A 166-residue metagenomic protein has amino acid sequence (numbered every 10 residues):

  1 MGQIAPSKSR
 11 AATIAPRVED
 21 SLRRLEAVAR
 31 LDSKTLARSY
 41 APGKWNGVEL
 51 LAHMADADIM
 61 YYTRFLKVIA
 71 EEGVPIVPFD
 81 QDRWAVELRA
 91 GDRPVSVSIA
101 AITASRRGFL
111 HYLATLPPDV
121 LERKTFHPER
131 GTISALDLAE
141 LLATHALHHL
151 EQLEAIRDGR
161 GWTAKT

Functional and structural regions predicted by a protein language model:
M1-R23: Extreme N-terminal tail/first-helix region
G2, T35-Q81, L110, K124-T166: Short, contiguous alpha-helical
P6-R10, K44-G47, W84-S98, E129-D137: Acidic/His metal-coordination segments adjacent to aromatic residues that form catalytic metal sites in metalloenzymes
T13, H53, V97: Conserved aromatic-histidine-acidic binding/catalytic patches
R17-L22, E26-L31, A85-R123, L142: Acidic/histidine-rich alpha-helical segments that form the ligand environment of transition-metal centers
